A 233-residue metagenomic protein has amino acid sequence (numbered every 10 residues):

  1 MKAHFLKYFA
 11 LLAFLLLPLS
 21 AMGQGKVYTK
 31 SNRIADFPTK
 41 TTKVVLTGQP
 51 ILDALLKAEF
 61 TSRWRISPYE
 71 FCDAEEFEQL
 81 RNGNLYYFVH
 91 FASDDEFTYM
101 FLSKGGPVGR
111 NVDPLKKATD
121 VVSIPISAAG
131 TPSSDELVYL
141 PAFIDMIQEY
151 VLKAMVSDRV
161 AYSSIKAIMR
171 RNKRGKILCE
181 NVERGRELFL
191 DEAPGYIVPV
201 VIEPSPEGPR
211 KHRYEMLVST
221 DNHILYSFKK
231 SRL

Functional and structural regions predicted by a protein language model:
M1-T29: Bacterial Sec-dependent N-terminal signal peptides
F5-L6, L11, A74, K211 (+1 more regions): Generic intrinsically disordered, low-complexity segments enriched for polar/acidic and small residues
L19-G23, V45-T47, R63-R65, L152-A154 (+1 more regions): Short linear motifs at secondary-structure transitions and domain/linker junctions
Q24-F101, P107-V108: Start-of-domain marker
N82-V89, E96-L233: Mature extracytoplasmic/lumenal regions of exported proteins
